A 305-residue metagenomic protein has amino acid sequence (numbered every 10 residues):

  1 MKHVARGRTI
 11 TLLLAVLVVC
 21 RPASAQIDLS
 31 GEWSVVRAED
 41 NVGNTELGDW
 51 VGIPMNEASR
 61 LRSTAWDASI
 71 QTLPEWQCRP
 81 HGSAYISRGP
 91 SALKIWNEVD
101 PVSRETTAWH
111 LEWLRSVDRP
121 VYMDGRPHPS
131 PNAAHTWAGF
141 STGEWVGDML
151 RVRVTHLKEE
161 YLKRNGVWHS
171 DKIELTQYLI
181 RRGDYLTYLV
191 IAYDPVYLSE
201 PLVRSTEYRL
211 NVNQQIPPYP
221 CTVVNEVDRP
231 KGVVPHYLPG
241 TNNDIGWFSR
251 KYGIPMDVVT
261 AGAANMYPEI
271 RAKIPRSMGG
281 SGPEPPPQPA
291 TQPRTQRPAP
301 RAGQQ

Functional and structural regions predicted by a protein language model:
M1-H3, V16, E57, Q296: Coiled-coil-like amphipathic alpha-helices with heptad-repeat character
M1-T11: Bacterial N-terminal signal peptides that target proteins for export
H3-A5, V18, Y85: Short alpha-helical segments used as structural interaction elements across diverse proteins
T9-C20: Bacterial N-terminal signal peptides
S24-Q305: PEST-like low-complexity, intrinsically disordered acidic/proline/serine-rich tracts that flank trafficking/processing
